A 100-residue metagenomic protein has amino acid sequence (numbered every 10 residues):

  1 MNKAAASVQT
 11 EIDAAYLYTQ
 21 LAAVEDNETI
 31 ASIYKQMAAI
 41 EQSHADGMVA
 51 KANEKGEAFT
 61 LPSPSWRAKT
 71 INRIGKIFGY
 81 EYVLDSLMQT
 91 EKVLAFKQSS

Functional and structural regions predicted by a protein language model:
M1-S100: Non-heme di-metal
